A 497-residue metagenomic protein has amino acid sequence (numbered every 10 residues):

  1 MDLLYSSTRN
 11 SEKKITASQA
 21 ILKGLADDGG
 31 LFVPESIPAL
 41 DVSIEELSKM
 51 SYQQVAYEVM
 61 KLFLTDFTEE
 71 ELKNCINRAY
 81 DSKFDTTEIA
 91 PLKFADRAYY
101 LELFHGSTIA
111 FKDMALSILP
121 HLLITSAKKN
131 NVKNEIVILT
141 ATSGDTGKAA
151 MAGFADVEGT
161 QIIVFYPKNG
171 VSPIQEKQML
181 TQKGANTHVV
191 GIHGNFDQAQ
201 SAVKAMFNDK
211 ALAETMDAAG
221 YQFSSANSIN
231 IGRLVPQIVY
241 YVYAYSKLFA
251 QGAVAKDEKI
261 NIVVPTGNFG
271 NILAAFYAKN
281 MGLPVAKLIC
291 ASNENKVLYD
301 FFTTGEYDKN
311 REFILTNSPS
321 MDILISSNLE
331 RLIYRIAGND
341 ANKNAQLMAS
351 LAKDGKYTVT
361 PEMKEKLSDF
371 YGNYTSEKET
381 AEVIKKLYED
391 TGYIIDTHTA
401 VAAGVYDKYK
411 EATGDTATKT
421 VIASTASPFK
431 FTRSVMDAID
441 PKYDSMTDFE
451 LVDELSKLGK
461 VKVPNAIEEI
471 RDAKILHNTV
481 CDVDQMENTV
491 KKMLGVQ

Functional and structural regions predicted by a protein language model:
M1-Q497: PLP-dependent amino-acid enzyme catalytic core
